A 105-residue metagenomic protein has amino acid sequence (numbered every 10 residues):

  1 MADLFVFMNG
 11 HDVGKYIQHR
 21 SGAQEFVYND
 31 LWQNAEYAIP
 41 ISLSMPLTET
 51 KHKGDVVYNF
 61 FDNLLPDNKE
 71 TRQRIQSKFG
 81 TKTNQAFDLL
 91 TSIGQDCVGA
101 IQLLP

Functional and structural regions predicted by a protein language model:
M1-P105: Phosphate/dinucleotide-binding and metal-coordinating scaffold of catalytic cores in nucleotide-dependent enzymes
